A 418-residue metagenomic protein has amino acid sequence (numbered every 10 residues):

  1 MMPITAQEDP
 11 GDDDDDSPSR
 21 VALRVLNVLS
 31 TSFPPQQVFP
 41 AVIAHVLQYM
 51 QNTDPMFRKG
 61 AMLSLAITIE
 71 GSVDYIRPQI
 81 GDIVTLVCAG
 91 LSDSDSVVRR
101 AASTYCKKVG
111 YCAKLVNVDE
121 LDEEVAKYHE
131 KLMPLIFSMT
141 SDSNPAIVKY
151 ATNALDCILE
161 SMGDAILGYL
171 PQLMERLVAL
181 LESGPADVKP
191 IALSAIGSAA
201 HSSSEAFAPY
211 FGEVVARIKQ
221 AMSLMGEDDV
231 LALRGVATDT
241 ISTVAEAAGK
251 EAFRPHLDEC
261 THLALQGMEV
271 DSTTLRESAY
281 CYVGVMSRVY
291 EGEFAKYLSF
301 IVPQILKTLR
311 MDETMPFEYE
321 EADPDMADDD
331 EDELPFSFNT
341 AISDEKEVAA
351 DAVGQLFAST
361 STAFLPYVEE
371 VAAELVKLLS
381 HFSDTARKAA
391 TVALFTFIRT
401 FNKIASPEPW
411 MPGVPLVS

Functional and structural regions predicted by a protein language model:
M1-S418: Karyopherin-beta/Importin-beta family HEAT-repeat alpha-solenoid scaffold
